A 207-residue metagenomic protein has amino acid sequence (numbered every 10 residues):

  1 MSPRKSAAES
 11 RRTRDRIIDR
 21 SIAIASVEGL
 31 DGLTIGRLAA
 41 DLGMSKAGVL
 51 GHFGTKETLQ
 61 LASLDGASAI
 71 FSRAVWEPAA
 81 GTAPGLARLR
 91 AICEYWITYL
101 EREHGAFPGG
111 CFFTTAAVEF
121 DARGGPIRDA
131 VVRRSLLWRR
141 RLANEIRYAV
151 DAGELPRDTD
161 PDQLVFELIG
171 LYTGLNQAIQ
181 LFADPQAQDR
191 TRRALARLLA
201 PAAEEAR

Functional and structural regions predicted by a protein language model:
M1-R4, A91-Y99, L136-A152, D162 (+2 more regions): C-terminal peripheral helix-coil segments that are non-catalytic and often amphipathic
T13-R16, R20-A62: Helix-turn-helix
R20-S21, A149, V165: Small-residue (primarily alanine) positions within well-ordered alpha-helices, especially packing/interaction faces
A62, W76-G109, P161-L168: Hydrophobic alpha-helical connector segments
G66-F71: Short, basic, alpha-helical segments at the C-terminal edge of helix-turn-helix-like DNA-binding modules
W76-E77, A117, R147, N176: Amphipathic alpha-helical segments within well-ordered protein domains
R88, E103-D129: Amphipathic alpha-helical segments used for helix-helix packing
